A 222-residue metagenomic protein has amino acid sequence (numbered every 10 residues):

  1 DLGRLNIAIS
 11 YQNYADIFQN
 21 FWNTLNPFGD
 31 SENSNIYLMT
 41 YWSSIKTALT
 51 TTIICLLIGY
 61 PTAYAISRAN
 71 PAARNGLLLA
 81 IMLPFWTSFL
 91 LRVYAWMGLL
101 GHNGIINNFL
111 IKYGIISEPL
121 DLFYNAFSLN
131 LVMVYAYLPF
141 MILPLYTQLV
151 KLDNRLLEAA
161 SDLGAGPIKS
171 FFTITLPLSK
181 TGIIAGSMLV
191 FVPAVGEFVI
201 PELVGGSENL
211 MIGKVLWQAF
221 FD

Functional and structural regions predicted by a protein language model:
D1, Y14-D16, N20, E202-D222: Interhelical loop and adjacent transmembrane-helix boundary motif in polytopic membrane transport permeases
D1-W42, N103: N-terminal, non-cleaved signal-anchor transmembrane helix
N23-Y37, G114-F127, Q218-D222: Membrane-interfacial helix-loop-helix junctions in multi-pass membrane proteins
S34-A65, P167: Transmembrane alpha-helix signature in integral membrane proteins
T47-T52, A63, I81, S128-V132 (+3 more regions): Alpha-helical transmembrane segments of multi-pass integral membrane proteins
T62-W96, L157-E158, F171-F172, K180-T181: Cytoplasmic-entry segments and transmembrane alpha-helices of multi-pass inner-membrane transporters
V93-V134, I168, V204-E208: Membrane-interfacial helix termini and adjacent extracytoplasmic/periplasmic loops of multi-pass transporters
Y135, M141-N154, A165-G196: Transmembrane alpha-helices
